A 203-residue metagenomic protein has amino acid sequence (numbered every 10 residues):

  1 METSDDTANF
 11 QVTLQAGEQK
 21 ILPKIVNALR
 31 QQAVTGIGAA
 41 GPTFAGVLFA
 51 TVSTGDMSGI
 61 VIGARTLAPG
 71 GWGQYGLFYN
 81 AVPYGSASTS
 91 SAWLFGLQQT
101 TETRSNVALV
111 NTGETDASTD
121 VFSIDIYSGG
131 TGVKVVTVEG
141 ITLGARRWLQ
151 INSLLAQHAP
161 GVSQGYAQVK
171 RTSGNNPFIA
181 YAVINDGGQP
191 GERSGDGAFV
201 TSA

Functional and structural regions predicted by a protein language model:
M1-A203: Gly/Pro-rich, tryptophan- and cysteine-flecked surface segments typical of secreted/extracellular proteins
